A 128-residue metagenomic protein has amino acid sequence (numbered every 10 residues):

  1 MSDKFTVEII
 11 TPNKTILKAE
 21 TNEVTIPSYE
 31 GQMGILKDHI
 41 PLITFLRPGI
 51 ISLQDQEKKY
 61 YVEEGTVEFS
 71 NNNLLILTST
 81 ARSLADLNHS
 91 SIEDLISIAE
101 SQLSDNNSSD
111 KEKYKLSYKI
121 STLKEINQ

Functional and structural regions predicted by a protein language model:
M1-K4: N-terminal export/targeting signal detector
T6-I98: Compact, glycine-rich, soluble single-domain proteins
A85-Q128: Acidic/glycine-rich phosphate/pyrophosphate-binding loops and surrounding catalytic core that coordinate Mg2+
